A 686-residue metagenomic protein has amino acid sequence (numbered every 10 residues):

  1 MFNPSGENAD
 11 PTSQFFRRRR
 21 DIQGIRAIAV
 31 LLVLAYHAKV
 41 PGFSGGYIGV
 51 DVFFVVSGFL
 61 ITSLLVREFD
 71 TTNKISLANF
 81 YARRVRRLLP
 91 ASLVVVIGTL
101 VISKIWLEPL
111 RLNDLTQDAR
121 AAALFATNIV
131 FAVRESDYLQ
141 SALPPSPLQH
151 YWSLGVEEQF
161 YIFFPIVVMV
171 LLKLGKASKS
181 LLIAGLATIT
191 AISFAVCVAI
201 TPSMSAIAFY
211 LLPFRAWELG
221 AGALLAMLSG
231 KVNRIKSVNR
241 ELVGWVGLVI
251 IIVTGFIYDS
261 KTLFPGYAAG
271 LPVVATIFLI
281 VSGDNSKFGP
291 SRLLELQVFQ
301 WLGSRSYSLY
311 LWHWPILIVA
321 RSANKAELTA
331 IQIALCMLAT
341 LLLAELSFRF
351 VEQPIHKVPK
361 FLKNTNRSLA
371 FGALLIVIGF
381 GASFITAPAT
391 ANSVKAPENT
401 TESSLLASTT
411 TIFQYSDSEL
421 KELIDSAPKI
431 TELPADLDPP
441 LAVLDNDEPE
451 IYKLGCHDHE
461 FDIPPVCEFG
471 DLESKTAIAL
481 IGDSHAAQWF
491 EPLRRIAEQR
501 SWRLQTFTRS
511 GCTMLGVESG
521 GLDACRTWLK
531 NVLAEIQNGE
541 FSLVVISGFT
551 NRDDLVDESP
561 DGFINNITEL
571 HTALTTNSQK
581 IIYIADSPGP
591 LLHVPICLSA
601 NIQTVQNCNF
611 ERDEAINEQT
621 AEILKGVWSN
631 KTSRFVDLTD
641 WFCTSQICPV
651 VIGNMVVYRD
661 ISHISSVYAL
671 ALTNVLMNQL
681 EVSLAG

Functional and structural regions predicted by a protein language model:
F2-G381: Membrane-interface helix/loop caps of multi-pass membrane proteins
S260, A323-I331, L341-L342, R349 (+1 more regions): Extracellular/periplasmic envelope-modification machinery, especially enzymes that add or remove acyl/ester groups on
